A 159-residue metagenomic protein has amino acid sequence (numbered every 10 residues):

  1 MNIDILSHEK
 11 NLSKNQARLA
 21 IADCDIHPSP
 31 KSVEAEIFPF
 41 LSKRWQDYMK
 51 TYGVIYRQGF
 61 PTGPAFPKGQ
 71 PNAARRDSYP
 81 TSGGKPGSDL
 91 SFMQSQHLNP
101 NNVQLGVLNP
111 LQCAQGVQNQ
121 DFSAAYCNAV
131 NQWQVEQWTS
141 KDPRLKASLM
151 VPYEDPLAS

Functional and structural regions predicted by a protein language model:
M1-S159: Helix-coil boundary/capping segments in enzymes
